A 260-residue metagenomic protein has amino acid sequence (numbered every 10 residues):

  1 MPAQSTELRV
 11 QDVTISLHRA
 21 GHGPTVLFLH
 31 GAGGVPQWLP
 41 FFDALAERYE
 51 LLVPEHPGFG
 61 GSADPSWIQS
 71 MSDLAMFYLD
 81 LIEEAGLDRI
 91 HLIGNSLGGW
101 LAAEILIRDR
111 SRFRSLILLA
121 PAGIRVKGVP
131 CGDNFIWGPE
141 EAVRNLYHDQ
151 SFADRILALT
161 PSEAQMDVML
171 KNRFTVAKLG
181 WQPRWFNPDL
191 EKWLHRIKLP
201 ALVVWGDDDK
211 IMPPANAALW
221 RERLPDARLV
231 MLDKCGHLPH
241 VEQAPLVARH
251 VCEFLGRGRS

Functional and structural regions predicted by a protein language model:
P2-A3, E163-K192, R196: Hydrophobic, aromatic-rich cap/lid helix
V13-G61: Conserved HGGG/HGGXW glycine-rich cap/lid loop of the alpha/beta-hydrolase fold
F41, L199, P213-E222: Short alpha-helix in the alpha/beta-hydrolase fold that links the catalytic acid
L52-I93, R249: Active-site loop/oxyanion-hole signature of alpha/beta-hydrolase fold enzymes
W100-R108, F113-N145: Flexible "cap/lid" loop of the alpha/beta hydrolase fold
I197, V203-W205: Short beta-strand/loop motif that positions the catalytic acidic residue of the alpha/beta-hydrolase fold
D208-M212: Acidic catalytic loop of the alpha/beta-hydrolase fold
A227-S260: Catalytic active-site module of serine/aspartate enzymes centered on a nucleophile-bearing elbow/loop
